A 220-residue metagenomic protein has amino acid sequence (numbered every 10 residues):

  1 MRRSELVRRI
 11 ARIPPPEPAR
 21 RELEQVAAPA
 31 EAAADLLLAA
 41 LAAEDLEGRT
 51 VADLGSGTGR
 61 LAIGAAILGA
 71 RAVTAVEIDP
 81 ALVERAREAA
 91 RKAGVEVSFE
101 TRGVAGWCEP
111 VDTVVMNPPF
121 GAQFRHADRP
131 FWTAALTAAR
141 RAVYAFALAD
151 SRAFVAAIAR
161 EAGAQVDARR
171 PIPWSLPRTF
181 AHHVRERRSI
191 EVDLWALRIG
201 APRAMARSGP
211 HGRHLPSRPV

Functional and structural regions predicted by a protein language model:
M1-A52, L61-I63: S-adenosyl-L-methionine
A40, A90, A159: Conserved hydrophobic residues forming the short capping helix/wall of the S-adenosyl-L-methionine
G55: Conserved S-adenosyl-L-methionine
T58-A70: Conserved SAM-binding loop of SAM-dependent methyltransferases across substrates and taxa, primarily the Class I
A72-E77: Conserved SAM-binding motif I beta-strand of class I
D79, T101-G200: S-adenosylmethionine
A86-R87: Conserved SAM-binding loop
R187-P216, V220: Flexible, glycine-/basic-rich loop-and-beta segments that form/coincide with the SAM-dependent methyltransferase
